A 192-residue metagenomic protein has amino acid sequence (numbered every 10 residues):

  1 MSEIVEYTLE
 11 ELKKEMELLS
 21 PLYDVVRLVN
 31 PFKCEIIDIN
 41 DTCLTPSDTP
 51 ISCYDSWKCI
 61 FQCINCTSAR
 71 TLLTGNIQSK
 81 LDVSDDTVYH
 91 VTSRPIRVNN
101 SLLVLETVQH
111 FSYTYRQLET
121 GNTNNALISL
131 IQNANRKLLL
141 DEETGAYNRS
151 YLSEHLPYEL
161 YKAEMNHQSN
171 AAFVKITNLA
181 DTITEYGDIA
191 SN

Functional and structural regions predicted by a protein language model:
S2-T42: Sensory modules in modular signal-transduction proteins
L22, Q78, Y89-V91: Cysteine-centered metal-binding/redox modules
N30, I37-N40, D48, F173 (+1 more regions): PAS-family sensory domains
I37, T87-Y89: PAS-family sensory domains
C43-W57, F61: PAS and related sensory helical modules
D55-V83: Terminal output helix/cap of sensory domains in signal transduction proteins
H90, R94, N100-E142, S150-L160: Signal-transducing coiled-coil linker helices
N148-L160, E164-A171, T177-N192: Conserved long alpha-helical elements within nucleotide-processing catalytic cores of c-di-GMP signaling and class III
